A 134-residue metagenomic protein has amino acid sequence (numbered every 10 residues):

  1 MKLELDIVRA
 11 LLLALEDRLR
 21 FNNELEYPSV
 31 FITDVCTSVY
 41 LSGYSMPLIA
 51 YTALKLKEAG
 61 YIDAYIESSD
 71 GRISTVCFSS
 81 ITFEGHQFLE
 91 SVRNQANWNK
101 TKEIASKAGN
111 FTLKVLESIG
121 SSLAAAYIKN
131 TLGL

Functional and structural regions predicted by a protein language model:
L3-Y40: Short amphipathic alpha-helical interface segments
L5-R9, P47-A50, S79, F83: Non-catalytic, well-ordered alpha-helical scaffold segments
L48-G60: Basic amphipathic alpha-helical segments that dock to polyanions
K57-D70: A short, conserved structural fragment
G71-I104: Short, amphipathic alpha-helical interaction segments positioned at domain boundaries
N97-L134: Membrane-inserting effector segments that mediate pore formation, membrane fusion, or transient membrane insertion
